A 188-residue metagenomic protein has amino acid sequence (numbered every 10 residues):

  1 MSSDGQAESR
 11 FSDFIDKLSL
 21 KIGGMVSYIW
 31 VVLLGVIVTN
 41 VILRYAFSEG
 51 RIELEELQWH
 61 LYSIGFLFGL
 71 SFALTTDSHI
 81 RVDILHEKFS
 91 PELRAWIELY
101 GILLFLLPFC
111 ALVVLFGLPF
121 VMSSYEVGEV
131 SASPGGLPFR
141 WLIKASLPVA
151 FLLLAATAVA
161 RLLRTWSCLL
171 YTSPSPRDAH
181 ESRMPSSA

Functional and structural regions predicted by a protein language model:
M1-S173, R177: Alpha-helical transmembrane segments and membrane-interface helix-loop junctions in multi-pass membrane proteins
S175-D178, S182-A188: Positively charged, low-complexity/disordered segments
